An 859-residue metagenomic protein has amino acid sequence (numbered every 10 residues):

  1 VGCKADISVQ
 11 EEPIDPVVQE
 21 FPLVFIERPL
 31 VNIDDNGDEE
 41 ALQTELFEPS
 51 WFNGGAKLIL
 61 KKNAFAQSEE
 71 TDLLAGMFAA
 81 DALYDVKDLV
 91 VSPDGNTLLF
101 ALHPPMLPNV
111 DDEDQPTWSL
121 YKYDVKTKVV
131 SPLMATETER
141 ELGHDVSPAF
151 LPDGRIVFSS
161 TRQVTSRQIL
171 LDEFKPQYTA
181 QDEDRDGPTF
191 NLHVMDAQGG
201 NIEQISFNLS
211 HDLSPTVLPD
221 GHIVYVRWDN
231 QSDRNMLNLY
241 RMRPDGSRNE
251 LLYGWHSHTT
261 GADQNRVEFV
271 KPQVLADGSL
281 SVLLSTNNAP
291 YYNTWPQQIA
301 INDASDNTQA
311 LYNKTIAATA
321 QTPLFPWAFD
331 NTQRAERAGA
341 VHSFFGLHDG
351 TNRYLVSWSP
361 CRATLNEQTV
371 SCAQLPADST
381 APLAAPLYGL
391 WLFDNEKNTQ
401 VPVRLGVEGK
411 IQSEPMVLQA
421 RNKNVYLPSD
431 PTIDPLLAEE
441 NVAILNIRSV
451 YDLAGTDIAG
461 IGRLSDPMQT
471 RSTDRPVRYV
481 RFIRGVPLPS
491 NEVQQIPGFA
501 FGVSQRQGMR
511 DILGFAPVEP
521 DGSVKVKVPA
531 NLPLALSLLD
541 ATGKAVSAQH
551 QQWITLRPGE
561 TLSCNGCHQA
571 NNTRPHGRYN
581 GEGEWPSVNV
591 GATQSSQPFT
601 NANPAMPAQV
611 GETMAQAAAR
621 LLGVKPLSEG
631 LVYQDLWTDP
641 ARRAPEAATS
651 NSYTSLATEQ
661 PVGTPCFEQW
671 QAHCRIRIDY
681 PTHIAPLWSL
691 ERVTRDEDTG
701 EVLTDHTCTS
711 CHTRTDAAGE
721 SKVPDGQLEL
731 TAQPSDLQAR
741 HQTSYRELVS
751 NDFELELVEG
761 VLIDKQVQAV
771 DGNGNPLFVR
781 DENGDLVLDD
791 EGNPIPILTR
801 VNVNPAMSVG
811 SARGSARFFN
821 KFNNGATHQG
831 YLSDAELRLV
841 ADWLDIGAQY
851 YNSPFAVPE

Functional and structural regions predicted by a protein language model:
Q10-P13, V18-E20, N53-G55, G95 (+8 more regions): Aromatic- and Gly/Pro-enriched helix-to-coil junctions and flexible linker segments
V18-Q19, P93-D94, L151-D153, L218-D220 (+3 more regions): Residue-level detector of Asp-centered blade-edge/turn motifs that repeat once per structural unit in beta-propeller
Q19, G54, D85-K87, D94 (+11 more regions): Beta-rich catalytic cores
I26-N53, A101-T117, F158-G187, Y225-N238 (+3 more regions): Short, conserved, GDST-rich strand-edge loop motifs in beta-rich repeat architectures
A56-I59, S119-Y121, N191-H193, N238-Y240 (+2 more regions): A short loop-to-beta-strand structural motif that recurs across blades of beta-propeller domains
F65-Y84, D124-L142, D196-S210, D245-R266 (+4 more regions): Multi-bladed beta-propeller domains
D114-N191, N201-L213: Asp-box/WD-like beta-propeller blade repeats and closely related beta-sheet repeat scaffolds
V270-W391: Loop/turn-rich, solvent-exposed surfaces of beta-rich toroidal or solenoidal domains
